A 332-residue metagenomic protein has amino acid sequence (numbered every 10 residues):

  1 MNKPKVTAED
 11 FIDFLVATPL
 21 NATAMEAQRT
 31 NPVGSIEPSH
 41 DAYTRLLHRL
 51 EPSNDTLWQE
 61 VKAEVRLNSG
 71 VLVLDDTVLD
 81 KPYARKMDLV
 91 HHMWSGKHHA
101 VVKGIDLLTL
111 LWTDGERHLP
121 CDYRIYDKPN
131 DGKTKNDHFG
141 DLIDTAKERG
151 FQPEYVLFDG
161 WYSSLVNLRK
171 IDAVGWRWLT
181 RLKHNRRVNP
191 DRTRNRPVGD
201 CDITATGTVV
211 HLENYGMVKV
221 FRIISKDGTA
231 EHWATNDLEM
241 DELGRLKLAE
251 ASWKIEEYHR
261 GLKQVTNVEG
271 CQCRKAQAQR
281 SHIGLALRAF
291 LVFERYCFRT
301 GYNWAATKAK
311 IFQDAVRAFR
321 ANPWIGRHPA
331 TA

Functional and structural regions predicted by a protein language model:
M1-P52: Gly/serine-rich nucleotide phosphate-binding loop at the start of the catalytic core of nucleotide/ADP-ribose-handling
N2-P4, A8, D13, N68 (+2 more regions): Single, function-defining residue in the core of a domain
D13, T44-R117: Active-site-proximal, Lys/Arg-enriched surface segment that forms a nucleic-acid-binding/basic interface patch
A17, V33, K97-A100, P129-G132: Short gly/ser-rich anion-binding loops that grip negatively charged ligand groups
T23, L57, G70-L72, G104-D106 (+2 more regions): Generic hydrophobic, aliphatic-rich segments that mediate packing or membrane embedding
N31-S35, V65, T266: A broad structural signal for alpha-helix termini and local helix breaks/kinks
